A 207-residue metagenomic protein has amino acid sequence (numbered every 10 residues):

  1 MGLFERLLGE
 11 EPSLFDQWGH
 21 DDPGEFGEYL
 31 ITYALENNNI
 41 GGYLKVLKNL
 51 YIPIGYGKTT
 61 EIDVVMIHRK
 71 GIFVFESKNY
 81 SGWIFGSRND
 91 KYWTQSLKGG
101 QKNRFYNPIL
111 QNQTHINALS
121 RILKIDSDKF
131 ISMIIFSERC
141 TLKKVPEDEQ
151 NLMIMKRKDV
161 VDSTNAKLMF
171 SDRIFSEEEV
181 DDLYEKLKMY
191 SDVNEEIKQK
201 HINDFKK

Functional and structural regions predicted by a protein language model:
M1-T60, R69, S81, G100-K207: Surface-exposed interaction regions that form or flank ligand-binding interfaces
D63: Cell-envelope/extracellular polymer assembly enzymes that use nucleotide-activated donors
M66-D90: Active-site beta-strand-loop-beta-strand hairpin of nuclease catalytic cores that positions key catalytic residues
Y92-T94: A short, glycine/acidic-enriched catalytic loop
